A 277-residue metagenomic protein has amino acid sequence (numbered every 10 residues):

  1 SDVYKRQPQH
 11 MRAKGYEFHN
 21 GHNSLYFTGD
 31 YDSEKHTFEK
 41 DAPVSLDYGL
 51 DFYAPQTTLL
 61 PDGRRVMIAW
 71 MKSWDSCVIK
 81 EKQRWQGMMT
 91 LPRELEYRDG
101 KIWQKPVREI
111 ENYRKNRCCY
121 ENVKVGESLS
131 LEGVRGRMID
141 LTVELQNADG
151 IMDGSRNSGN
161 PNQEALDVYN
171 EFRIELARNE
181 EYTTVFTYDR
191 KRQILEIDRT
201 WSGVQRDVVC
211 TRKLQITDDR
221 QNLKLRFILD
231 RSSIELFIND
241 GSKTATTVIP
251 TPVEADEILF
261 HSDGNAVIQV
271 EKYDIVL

Functional and structural regions predicted by a protein language model:
V3-Y4: Short, small-residue-biased leader/transition segments that mark boundaries at the very start of proteins
H10-A13, W74-D75: Short glycine/acidic-enriched loop and turn motifs that connect beta-strands
G15-E17, I79-K80: Short acidic, glycine/serine/threonine-rich loops at helix termini
E17-N23, Q86: Short, solvent-exposed loop/turn segments at conserved positions within beta-propeller repeat blades
T28-L277: Beta-rich accessory regions
